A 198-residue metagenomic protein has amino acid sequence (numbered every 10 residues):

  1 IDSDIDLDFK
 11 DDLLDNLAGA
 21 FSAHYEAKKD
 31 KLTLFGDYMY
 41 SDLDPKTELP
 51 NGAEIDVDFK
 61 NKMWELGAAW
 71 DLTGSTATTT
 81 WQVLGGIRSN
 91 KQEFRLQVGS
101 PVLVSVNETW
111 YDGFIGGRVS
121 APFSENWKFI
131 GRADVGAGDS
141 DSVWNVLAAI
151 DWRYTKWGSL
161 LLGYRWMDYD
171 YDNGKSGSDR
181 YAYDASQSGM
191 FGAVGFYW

Functional and structural regions predicted by a protein language model:
I1-A20: Surface-exposed strand-loop-strand hairpins of Gram-negative outer-membrane beta-barrel proteins
I1-D2, K46-G52, E93-V102, S140-V146 (+1 more regions): Outer-membrane beta-barrel translocator domains and adjoining extracellular loop/strand segments of Gram-negative
D6-D11, L49-V57, G99-V106, A133-G136 (+1 more regions): Extracellular loop and loop/strand-boundary signature of outer-membrane beta-barrel proteins
D15, A77, Y111, D134-N145: Solvent-exposed loop/turn segments connecting transmembrane beta-strands in outer-membrane beta-barrel proteins
Y25, L34-G36, A68, W81-G85 (+5 more regions): Membrane-embedded beta-strand positions of outer-membrane beta-barrel proteins
K29-K31, Y38-D44, L72, I87-E93 (+4 more regions): Transmembrane beta-strands of outer-membrane beta-barrel pores
L66, A185-W198: Outer-membrane beta-barrel "beta-signal"
T73-T80, F123-W127, K156-W157: Short loop/turn motifs that connect adjacent beta-strands in outer-membrane beta-barrel proteins
